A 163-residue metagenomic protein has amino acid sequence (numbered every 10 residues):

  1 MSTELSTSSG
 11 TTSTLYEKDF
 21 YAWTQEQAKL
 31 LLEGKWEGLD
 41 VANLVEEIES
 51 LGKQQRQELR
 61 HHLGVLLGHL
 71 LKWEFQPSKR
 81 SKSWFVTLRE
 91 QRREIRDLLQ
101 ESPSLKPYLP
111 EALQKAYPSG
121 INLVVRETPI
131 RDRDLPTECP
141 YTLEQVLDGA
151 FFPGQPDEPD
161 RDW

Functional and structural regions predicted by a protein language model:
M1-W163: Surface/interface-facing alpha-helical segments and adjacent flexible terminal/loop regions used for partner/assembly
